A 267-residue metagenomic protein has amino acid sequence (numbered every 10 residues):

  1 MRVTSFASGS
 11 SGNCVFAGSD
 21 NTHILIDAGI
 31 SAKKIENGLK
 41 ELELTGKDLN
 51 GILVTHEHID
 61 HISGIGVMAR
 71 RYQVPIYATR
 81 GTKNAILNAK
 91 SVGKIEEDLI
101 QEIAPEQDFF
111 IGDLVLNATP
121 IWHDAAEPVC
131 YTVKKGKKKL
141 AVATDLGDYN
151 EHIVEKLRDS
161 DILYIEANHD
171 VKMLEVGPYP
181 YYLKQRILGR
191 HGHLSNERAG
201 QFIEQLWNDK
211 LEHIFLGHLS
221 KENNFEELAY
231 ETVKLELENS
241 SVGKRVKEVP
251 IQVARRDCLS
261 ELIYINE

Functional and structural regions predicted by a protein language model:
M1-E41, V129-D145, I162: Conserved beta-strand hairpin/beta-sheet module of binuclear metal-dependent hydrolase folds, prominently
I26-G29, N50-E57, Y77-R80, A141-T144 (+3 more regions): Active-site neighborhood of phospho(di)ester-bond hydrolases with catalytic His/Asp-centered motifs
K33-T79: Active-site metal-binding motif and surrounding structural segment of the metallo-beta-lactamase
I59-I62, N84-A85, A125-A126, D148-E151 (+2 more regions): Active-site environment of divalent metal-dependent phosphoester hydrolases
S63-Y72, L87-K90, N224-E231: Metal-dependent catalytic neighborhoods of phosphoester/phosphodiester hydrolases
R80-C130, K134-K137: Metallo-beta-lactamase
E151-I251: Cap/insert and terminal regions of metallo-dependent hydrolase folds
V249-E267: Short, basic/aromatic-enriched C-terminal tail that caps enzymatic domains
